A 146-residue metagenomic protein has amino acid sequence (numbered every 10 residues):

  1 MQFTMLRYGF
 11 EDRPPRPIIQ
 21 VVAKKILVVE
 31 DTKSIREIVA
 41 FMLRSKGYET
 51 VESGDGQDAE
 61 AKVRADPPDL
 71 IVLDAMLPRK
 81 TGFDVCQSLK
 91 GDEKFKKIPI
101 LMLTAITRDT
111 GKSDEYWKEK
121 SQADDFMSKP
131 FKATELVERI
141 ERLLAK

Functional and structural regions predicted by a protein language model:
E30: Conserved acidic carboxylate
R36, P78, K96, R108 (+1 more regions): The feature encodes the CheY-like receiver
E37-S45: Charged docking surfaces used in two-component/phosphorelay signaling
G47-G54, K62: Short hydrophobic/Thr-rich beta-strand motif most characteristic of the beta2 strand and flanking loop of CheY-like
D55-D58, T81-Q87: Acidic catalytic/metal-coordinating carboxylates
P67-V72, L77: Active-site beta3 strand of CheY-like receiver
D84, T107-M127, T134, E138-E141: Alpha4 helix (beta4-alpha4-beta5 surface) of REC/receiver domains from two-component response regulators
